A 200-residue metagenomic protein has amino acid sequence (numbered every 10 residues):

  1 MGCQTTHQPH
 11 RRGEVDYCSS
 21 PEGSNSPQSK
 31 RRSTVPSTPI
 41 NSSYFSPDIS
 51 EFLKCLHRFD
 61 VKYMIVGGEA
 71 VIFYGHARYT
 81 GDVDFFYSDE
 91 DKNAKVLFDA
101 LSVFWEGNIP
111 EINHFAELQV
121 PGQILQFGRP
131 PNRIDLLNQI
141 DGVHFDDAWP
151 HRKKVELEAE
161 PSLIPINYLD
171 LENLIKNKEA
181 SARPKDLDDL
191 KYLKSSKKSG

Functional and structural regions predicted by a protein language model:
G2-G200: Compositionally biased terminal segments of proteins
